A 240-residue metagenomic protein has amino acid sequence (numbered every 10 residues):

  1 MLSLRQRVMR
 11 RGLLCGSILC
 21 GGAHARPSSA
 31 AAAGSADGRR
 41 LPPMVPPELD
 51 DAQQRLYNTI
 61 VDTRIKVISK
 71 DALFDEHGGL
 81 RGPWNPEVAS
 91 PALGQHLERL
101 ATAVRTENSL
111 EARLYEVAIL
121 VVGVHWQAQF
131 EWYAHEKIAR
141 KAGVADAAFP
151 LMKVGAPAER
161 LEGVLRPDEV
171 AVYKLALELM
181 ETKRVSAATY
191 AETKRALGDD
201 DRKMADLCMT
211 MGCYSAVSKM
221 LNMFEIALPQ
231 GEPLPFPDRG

Functional and structural regions predicted by a protein language model:
M1, G94-N108, V154-R160, S186-A196: Short amphipathic alpha-helical segments and their helix-coil junctions
M1-R7: N-terminal secretory signal peptides
M9-L14: N-terminal export leaders
S29-A112, Q230, P235-G240: Secretory/endomembrane lumenal or extracellular ectodomains immediately following the signal peptide
G79-R81, G94-E98, V117-A134, G155 (+1 more regions): N-terminal hydrophobic signal/anchor transmembrane helix of membrane proteins
I138-R166: Histidine/lysine/aspartate-rich catalytic loop segments that bind and position anionic ligands
L161, L165-C208: Acidic/histidine-rich alpha-helical segments that form the ligand environment of transition-metal centers
T193-R195, M204, A216, M220-G240: Acidic, carboxylate-rich catalytic segments that either coordinate divalent cations
